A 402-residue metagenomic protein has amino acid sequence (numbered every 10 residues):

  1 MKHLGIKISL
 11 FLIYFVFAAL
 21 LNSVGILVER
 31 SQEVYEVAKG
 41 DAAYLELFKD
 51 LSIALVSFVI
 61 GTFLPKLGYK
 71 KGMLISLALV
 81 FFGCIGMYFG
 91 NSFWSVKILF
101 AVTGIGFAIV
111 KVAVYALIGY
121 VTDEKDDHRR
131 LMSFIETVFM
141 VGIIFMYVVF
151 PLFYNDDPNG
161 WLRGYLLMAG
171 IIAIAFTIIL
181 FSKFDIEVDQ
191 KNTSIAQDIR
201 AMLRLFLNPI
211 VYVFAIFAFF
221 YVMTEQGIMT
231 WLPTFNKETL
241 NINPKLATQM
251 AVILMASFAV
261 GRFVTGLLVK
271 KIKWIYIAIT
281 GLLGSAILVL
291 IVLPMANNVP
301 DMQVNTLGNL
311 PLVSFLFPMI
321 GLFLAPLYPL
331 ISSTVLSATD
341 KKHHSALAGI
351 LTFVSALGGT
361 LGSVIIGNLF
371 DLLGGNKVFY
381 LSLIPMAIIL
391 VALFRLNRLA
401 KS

Functional and structural regions predicted by a protein language model:
V24-G25, N208-V252: Extracytoplasmic gate region of multi-pass secondary transporters
E36, G68, F89-W94, N241 (+1 more regions): Helix-breaking motifs and short loop linkers at transmembrane-helix boundaries and internal kinks in secondary membrane
L55-W94: Conserved MFS/SLC helix-loop-helix module at the cytosolic interface between two early adjacent transmembrane helices
V56-Y69, G261-W274, P300, F370-D371: Helix-to-loop junctions at the C-terminal end of transmembrane segments in multipass secondary transporters
F93-S95, F134-F184: Helix-loop-helix hairpin linking two adjacent transmembrane segments in secondary transporters
L99-T137: Cytoplasmic helix-loop-helix junction between adjacent transmembrane helices in 12-TM secondary transporters
I109-D123, A325-D340: Intracellular juxtamembrane helix-capping segments at the cytosolic ends of symmetry-related transmembrane helices
I275-I331: C-terminal transmembrane helical hairpin of 12-TM major facilitator-type secondary transporters
